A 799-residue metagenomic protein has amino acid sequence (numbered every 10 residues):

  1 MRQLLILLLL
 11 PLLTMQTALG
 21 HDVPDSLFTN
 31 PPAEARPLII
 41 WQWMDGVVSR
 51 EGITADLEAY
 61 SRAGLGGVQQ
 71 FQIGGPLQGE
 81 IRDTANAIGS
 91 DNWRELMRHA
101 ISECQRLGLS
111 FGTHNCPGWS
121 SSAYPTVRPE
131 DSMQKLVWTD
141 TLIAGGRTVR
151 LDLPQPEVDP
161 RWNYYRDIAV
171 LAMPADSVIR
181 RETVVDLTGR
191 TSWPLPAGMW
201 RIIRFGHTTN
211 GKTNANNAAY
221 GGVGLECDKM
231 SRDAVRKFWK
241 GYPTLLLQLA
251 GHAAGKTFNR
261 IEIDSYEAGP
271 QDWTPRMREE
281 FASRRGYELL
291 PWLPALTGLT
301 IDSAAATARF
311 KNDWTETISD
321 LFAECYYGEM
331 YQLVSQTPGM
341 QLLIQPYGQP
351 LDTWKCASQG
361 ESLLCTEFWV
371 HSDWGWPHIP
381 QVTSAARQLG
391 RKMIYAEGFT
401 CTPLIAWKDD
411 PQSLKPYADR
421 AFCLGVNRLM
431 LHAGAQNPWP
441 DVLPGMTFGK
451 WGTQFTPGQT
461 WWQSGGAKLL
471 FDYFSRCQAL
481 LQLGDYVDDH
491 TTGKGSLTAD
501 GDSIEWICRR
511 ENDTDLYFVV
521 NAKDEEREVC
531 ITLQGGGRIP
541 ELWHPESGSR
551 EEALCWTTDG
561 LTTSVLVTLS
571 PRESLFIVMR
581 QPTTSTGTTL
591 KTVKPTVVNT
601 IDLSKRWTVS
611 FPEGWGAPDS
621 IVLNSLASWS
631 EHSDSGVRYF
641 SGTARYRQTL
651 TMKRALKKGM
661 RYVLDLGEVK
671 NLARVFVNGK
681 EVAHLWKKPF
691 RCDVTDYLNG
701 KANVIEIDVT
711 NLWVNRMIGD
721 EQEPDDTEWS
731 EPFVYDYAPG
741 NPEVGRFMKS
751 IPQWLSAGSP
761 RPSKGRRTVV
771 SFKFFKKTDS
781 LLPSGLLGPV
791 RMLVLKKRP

Functional and structural regions predicted by a protein language model:
M1-L4: Positively charged n-region of N-terminal signal peptides that target proteins for export
I6-T14: Bacterial N-terminal signal peptides
H21-N30, R36-L38, D45-T54, A59-A63 (+9 more regions): Mature extracytoplasmic enzyme cores
P37, I53-T54, G89-T113, P117-W119 (+8 more regions): Carbohydrate-binding surfaces of carbohydrate-active enzymes
W119-S121, T126, M133-K135, T139-G145 (+6 more regions): An acidic-aromatic loop/edge-strand motif
L650-N678, L698, I705-V709: Aromatic-lined ligand-binding clefts that engage carbohydrates, nucleic acids, or primary amines
N678, A683-N699: Aromatic- and Gly/Pro-enriched, solvent-exposed loop/edge beta-strand patches characteristic of beta-rich domains
